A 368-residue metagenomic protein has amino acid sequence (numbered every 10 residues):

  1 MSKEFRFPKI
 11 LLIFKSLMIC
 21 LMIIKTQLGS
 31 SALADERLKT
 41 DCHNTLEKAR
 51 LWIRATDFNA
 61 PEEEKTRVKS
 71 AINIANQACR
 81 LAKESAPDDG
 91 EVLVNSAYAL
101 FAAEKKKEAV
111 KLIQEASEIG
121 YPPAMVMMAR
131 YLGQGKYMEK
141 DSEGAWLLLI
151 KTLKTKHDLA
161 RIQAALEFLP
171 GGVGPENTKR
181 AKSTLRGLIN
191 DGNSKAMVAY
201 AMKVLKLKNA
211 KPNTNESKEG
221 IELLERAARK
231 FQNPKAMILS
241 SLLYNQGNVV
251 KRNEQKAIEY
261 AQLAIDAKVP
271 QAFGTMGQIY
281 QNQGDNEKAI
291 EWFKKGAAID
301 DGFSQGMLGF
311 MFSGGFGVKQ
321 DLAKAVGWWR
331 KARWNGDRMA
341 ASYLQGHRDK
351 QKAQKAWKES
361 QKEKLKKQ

Functional and structural regions predicted by a protein language model:
L28-E84, E91, A353, K366-Q368: N-terminal leader/linker segments that initiate helical-solenoid repeat arrays
T45, S85-D88, I119-Y121, Q134-K136 (+10 more regions): Short helix-capping/linker turns of helical repeat alpha-solenoids
L51-P61, N95-A102, M127-Q134, R161-P170 (+5 more regions): Hydrophobic face of amphipathic alpha-helices that form TPR/SEL1-like repeat modules and related alpha-solenoid
K331-Q368: Terminal, low-structured helical/coil segments at or just beyond the last alpha-helical repeat
